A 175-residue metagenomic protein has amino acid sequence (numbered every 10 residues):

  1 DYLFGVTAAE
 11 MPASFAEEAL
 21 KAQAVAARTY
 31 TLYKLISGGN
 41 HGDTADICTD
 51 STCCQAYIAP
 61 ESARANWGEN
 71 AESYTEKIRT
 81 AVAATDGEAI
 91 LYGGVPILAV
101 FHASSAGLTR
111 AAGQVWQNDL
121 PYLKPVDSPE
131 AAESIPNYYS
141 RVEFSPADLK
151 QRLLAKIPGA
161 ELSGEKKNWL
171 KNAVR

Functional and structural regions predicted by a protein language model:
D1-R175: Conserved, single-site charged/polar hotspot
